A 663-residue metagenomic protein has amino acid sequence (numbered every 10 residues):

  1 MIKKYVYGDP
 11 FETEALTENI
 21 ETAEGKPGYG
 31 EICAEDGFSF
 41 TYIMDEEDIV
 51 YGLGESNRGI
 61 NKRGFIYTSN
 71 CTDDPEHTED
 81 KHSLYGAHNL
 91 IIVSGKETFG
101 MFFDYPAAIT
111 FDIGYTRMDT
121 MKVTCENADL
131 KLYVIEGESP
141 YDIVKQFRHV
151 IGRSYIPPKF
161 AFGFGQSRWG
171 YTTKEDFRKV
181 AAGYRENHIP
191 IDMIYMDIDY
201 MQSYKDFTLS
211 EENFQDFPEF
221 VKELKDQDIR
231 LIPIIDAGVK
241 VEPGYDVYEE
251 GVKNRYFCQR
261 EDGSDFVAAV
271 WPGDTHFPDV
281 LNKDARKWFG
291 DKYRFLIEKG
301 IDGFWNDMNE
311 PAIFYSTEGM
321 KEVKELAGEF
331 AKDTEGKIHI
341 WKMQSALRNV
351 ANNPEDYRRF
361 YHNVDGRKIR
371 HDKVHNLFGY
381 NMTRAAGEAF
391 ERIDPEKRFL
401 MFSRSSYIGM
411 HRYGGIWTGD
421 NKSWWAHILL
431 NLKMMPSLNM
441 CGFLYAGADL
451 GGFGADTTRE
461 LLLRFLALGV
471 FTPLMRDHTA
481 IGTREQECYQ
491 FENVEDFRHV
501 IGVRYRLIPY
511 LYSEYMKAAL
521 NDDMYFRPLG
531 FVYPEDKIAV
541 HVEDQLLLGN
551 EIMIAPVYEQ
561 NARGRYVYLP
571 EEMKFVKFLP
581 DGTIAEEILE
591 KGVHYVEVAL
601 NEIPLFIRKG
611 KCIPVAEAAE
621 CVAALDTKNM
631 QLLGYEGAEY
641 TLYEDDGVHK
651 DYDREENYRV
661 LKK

Functional and structural regions predicted by a protein language model:
M1-P158, R168-G170, K174, A181-E186 (+5 more regions): Catalytic and substrate-binding clefts that recognize carbohydrates or anionic sugar/phosphate headgroups
F38, R63, T78, L377-F378 (+7 more regions): Catalytic core of carbohydrate-active enzymes
Y42-M44, S94, F102-Y105, I113 (+12 more regions): Glycine-rich, histidine-containing beta strand-loop boundary motifs that form or position
F65-C71, L84-A87, R178, R286 (+3 more regions): Short, hydrophobic/amphipathic alpha-helical packing segments that form internal helix faces or helix-helix interfaces
Y85-N89, K96-T98, P106-A108, D129 (+10 more regions): Extracellular structured ligand-interaction cores
L90, I143, F147, Y184 (+5 more regions): A residue-level signal for conserved active-site and pocket-lining positions in enzyme catalytic cores
I92-E97, R260-D262, P570-E571, P580: Short acidic-glycine loop/turn motifs at beta-strand connectors
P190-F497, V532-Y533: Aromatic- and carboxylate-enriched substrate-binding clefts and catalytic-loop regions of carbohydrate-active enzymes
